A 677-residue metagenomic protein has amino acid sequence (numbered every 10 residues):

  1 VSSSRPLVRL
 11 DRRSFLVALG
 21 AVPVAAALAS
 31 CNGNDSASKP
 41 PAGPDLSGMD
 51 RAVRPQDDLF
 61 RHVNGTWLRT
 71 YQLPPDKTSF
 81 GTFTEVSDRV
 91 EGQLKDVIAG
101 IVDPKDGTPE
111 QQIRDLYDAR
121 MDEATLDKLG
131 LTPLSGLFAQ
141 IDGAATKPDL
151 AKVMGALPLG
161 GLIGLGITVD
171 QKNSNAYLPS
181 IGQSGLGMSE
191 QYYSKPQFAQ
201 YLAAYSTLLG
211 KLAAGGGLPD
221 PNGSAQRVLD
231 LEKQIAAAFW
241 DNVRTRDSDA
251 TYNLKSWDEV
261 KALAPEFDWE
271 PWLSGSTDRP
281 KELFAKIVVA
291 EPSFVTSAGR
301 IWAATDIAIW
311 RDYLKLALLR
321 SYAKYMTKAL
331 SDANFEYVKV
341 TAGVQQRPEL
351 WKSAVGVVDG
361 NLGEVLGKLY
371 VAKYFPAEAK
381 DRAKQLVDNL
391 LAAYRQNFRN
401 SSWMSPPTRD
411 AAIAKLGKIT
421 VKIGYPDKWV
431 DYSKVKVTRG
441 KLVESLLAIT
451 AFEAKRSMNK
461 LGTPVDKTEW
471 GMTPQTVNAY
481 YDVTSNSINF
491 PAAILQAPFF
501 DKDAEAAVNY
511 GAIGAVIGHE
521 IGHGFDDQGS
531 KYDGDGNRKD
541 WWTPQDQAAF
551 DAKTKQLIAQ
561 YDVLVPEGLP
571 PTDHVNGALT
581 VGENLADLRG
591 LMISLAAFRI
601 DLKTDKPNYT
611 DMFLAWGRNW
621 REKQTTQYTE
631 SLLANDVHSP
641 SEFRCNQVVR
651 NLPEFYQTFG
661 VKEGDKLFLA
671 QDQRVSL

Functional and structural regions predicted by a protein language model:
V1-L10, V17-L28: N-terminal secretory signal peptides
S38-S47: Short, Gly/Pro- and small/polar-rich lid/capping loops
P40, R54-D57, H62-Y117: Active-site-surrounding "flap" and adjacent substrate/cofactor-binding loops of secreted or lumenal enzymes, prototyped
G48-R69, Y192-A213, V581, L588-I593: Hydrophobic/aromatic-rich, well-ordered segments within soluble, folded domains that form packed cores
W67-Y71, M188, P498: Short, solvent-exposed loop/turn elements at domain surfaces
S87, E266, V288, P292 (+5 more regions): Intrinsically disordered, low-complexity linker/terminal regions across diverse proteins
A99-N389: Noncatalytic, helix-rich "gating/capping" subdomain that lines the substrate-entry/channel surface of large enzyme
